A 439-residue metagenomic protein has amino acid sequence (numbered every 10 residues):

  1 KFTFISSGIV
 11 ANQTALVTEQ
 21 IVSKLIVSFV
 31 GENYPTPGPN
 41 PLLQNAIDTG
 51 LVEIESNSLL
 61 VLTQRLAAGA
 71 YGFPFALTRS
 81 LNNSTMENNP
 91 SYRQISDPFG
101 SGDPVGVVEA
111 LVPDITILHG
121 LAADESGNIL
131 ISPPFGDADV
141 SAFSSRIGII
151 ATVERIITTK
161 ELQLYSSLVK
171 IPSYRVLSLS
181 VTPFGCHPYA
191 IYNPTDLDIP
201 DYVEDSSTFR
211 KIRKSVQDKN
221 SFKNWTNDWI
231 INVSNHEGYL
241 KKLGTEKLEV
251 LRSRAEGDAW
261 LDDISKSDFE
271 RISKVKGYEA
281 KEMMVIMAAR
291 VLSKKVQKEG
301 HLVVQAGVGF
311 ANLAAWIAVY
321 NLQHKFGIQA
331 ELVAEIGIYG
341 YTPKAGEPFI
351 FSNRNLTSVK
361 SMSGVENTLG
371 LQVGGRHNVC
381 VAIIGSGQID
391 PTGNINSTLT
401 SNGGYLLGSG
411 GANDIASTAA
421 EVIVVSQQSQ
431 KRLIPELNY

Functional and structural regions predicted by a protein language model:
K1, A11-Y278, E282, I286 (+1 more regions): Conserved phosphate- and dinucleotide-binding cores of soluble alpha/beta proteins, encompassing both enzyme active
K1, M284-E335: N-terminal low-complexity or amphipathic/hydrophobic leaders
F4-G8, I317-K344, D414-A420: Catalytic or ion-translocation cores adjacent to nucleophile or general acid/base/metal-coordination motifs in diverse
I5-S7, N57, Q305-A306: Structural motif
I9-N12, G309-N312, G337-Y339: Short active-site-proximal "capping" loops at secondary-structure junctions
